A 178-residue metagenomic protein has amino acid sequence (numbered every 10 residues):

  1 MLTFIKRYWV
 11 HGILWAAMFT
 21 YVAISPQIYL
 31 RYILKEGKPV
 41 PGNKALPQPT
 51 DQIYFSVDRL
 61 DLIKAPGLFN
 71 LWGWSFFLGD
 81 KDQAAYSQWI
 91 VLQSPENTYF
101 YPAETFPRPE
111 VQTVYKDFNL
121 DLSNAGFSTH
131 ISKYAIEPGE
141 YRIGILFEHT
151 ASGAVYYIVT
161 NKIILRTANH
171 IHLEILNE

Functional and structural regions predicted by a protein language model:
M1-L2: Short, Lys/Arg-rich, polar N-terminal cytosolic tail immediately upstream of the first transmembrane signal-anchor
R7-E178: Basic, ligand-binding patches in group-transfer machinery, especially extracytoplasmic/periplasmic segments
